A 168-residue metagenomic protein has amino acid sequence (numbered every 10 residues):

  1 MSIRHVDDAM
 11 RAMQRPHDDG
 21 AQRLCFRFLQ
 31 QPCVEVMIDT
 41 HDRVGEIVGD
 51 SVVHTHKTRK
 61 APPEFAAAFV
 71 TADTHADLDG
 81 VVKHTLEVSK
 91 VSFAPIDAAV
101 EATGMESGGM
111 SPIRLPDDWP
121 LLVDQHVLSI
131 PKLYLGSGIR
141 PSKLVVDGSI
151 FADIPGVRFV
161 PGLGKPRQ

Functional and structural regions predicted by a protein language model:
M1, M10-M13, M37: Methionine residue identity
M1-S2, Q168: Basic/polar N-terminal segments that are highly enriched at the extreme N-terminus, encompassing both cleavable
R15, G20-Q168: Extended, low-hydrophobicity, polar/charged segments
